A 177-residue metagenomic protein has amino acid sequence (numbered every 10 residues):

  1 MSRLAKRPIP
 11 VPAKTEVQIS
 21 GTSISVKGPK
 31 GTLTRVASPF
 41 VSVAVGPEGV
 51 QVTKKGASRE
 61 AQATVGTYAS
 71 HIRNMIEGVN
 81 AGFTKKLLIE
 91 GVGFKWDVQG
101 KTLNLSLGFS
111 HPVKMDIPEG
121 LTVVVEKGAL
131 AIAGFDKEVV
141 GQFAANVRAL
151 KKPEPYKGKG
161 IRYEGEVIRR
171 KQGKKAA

Functional and structural regions predicted by a protein language model:
M1-A177: N-terminal intrinsically disordered, cationic/polar leader segments that include organellar targeting peptides
